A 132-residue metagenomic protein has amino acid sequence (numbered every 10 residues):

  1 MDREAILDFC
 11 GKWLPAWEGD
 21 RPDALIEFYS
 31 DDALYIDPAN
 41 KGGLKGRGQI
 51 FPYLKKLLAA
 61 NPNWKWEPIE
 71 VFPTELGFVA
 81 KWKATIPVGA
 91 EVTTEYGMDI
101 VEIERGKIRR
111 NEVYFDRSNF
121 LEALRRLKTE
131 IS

Functional and structural regions predicted by a protein language model:
M1-D31, R126-S132: Short, low-complexity N-terminal intrinsically disordered segments enriched in polar/charged residues
R3, P22-E75: A solvent-exposed, acidic/Ser-Thr-rich amphipathic alpha-helical stretch
A59, T85-T94: Short, cysteine-centered beta-strand-loop-beta hairpins and adjacent loop/turn segments enriched in charged/polar
K65-W66, V92-D99: Short, surface-exposed coil-to-beta transition loops
E75-A84: A short hydrophobic beta-strand element
E112-S132: Low-complexity, intrinsically disordered terminal/linker segments enriched in charged and Gly/Pro repeats
